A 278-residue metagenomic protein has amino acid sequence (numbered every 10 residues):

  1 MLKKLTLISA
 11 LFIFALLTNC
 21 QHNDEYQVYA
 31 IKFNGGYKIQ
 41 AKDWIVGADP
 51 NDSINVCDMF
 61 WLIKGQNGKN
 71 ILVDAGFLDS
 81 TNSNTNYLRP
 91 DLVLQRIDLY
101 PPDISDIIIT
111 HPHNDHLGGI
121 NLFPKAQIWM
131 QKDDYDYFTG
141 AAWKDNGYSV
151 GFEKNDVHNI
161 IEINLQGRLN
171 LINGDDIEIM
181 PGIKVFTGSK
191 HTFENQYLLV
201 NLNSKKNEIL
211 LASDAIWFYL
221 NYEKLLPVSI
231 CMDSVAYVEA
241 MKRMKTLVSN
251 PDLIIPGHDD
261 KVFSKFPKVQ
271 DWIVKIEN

Functional and structural regions predicted by a protein language model:
L5-F14: Sec-dependent N-terminal signal peptides
I13-D24: Bacterial Sec-dependent signal peptides at the C-terminal "C-region" and cleavage site
V28, I63, D74, I104 (+7 more regions): Divalent metal-coordination and catalytic microenvironments
F33-N34, A75-L78, P112, D134 (+3 more regions): Active-site metal-binding loops of divalent metal-dependent hydrolases
N34-V93, Y197-D214: Conserved beta-strand hairpin/beta-sheet module of binuclear metal-dependent hydrolase folds, prominently
N86-M130: Active-site metal-binding motif and surrounding structural segment of the metallo-beta-lactamase
Q95-L99, D103, D133-T187, A236-P251: Metallo-beta-lactamase
N159, D176-E178, F186-T187, F193-F266: Metallo-beta-lactamase
